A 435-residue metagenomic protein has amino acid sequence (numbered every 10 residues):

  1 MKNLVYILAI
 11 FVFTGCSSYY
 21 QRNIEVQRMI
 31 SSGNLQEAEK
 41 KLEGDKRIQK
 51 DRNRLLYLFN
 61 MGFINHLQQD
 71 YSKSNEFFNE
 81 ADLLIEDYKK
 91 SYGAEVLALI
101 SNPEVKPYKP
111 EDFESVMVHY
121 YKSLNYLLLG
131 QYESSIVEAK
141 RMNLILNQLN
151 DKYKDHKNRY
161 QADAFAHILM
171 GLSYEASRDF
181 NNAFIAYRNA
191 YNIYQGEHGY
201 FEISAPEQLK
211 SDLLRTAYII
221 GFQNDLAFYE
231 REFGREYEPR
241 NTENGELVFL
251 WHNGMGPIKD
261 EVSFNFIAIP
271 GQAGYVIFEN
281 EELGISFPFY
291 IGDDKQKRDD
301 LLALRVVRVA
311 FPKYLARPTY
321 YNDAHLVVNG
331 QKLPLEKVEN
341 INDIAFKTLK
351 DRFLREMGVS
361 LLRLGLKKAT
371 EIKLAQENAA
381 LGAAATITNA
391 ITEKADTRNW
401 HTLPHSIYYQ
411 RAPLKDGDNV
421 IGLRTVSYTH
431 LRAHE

Functional and structural regions predicted by a protein language model:
C16-N34: Bacterial Sec signal peptide processing site at the extreme N-terminus
I24, N60, E114, Y121 (+3 more regions): "A position-specific structural signal for the A-helix of alpha-solenoid helical repeats
K50-R54, I85-A94, Q148-K154, N192-I220: Boundary/linker segments of alpha-helical solenoid repeat arrays
N158-A162, N182, Y194, Y200-K367 (+1 more regions): N-terminal amphipathic/basic membrane-interacting segments and domains, especially the gasdermin N-terminal
T429-E435: Conserved small/polar residues in nucleotide/adenosyl-binding loops
